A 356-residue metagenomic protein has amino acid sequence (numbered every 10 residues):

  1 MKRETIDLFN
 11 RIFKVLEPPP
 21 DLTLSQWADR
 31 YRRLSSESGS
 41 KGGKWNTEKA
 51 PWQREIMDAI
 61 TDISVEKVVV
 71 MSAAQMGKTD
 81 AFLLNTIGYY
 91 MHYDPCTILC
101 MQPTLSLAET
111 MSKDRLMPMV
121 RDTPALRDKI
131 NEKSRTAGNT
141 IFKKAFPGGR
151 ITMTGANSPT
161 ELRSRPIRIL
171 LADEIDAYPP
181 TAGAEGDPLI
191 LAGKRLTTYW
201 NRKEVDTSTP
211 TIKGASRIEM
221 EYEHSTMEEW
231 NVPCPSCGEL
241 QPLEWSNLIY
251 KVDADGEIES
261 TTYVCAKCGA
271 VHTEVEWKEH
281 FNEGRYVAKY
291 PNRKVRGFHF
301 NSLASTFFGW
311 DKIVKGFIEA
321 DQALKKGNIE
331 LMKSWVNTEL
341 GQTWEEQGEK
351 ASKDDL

Functional and structural regions predicted by a protein language model:
K2-L356: Phosphate/NTP-binding elements of NTP-utilizing enzymes
